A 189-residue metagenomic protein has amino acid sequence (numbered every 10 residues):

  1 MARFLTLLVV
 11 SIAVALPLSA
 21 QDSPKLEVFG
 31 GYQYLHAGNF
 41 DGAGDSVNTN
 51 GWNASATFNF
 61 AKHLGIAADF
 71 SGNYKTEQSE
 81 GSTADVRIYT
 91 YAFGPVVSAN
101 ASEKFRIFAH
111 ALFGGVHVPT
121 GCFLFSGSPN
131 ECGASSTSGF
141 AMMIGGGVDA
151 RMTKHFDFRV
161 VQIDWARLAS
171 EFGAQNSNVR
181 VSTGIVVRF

Functional and structural regions predicted by a protein language model:
M1-S23: Cleavable N-terminal export/targeting peptides
D22-N39: Short N-terminal segments immediately surrounding and downstream of signal-peptide cleavage
E27, S55-S128, G139-G145, A150 (+3 more regions): Gram-negative (and chloroplast) outer-membrane scaffold detector with strong preference for beta-barrel transmembrane
Y32-H36, N73, I163-A166: Generic short beta-strand segments
L35-A54, T137-S138: Surface-exposed strand-loop-strand hairpins of Gram-negative outer-membrane beta-barrel proteins
N39-A43, E77-A84, G127-A134, L168-F172: Extracellular loop and loop/strand-boundary signature of outer-membrane beta-barrel proteins
S46, R151, I163, L168-F172: Subset of outer-membrane beta-barrel
